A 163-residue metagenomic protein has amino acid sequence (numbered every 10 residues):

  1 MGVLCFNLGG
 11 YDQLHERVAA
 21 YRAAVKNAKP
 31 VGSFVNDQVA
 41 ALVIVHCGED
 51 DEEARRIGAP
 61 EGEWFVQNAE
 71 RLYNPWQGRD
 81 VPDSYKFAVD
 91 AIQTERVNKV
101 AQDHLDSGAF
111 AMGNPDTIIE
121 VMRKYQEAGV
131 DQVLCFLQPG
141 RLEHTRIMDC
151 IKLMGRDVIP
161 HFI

Functional and structural regions predicted by a protein language model:
M1-F6, D37-I44, V133-C135: Hydrophobic faces of well-ordered beta-strands that scaffold small-molecule active sites in alpha/beta enzyme cores
G2-V3, N7, E61, H104-S107 (+1 more regions): Glycine- and acidic
L8-G9, W76-Q77, D83, F136-I151: Glycine-rich, proline-tolerant flexible connector loops at the mouths of alpha/beta enzymes
D12-V130: An alpha-helical appendage that flanks or caps ligand/catalytic pockets
T117, V133, H144: Short, electropositive, low-hydrophobicity segments enriched in small/polar residues
C150-I163: Alpha-helix-loop-beta-strand connector modules within alpha/beta enzyme cores
